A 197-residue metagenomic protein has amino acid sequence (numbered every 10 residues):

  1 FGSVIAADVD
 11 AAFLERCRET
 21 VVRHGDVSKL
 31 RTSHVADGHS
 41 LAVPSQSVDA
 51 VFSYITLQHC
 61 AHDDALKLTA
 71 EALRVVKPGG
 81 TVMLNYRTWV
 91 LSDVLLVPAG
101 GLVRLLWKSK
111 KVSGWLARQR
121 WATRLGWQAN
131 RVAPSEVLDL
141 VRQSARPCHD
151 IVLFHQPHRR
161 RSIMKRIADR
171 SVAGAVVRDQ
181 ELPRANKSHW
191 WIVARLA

Functional and structural regions predicted by a protein language model:
F1-S40: Class I SAM-dependent methyltransferase SAM/SAH-binding core
H39-V51: A short acidic, Gly/Pro-enriched loop at the edge of an enzyme's catalytic core that lines a small-molecule cofactor
D49-D63: A short SAM/SAH-binding and catalytic strip from SAM-dependent methyltransferases
C60, L84, W121-E136: Acceptor-substrate binding/catalytic loop of class I
L66-P78: A short glycine-rich, Lys/Arg-flanked "PGG" loop and its adjoining helix->strand segment in the class I
M83-K108: Conserved class I S-adenosyl-L-methionine
Q128-A145, I151: Short alpha-helix
S144-R146, M164-A197: Core SAM-dependent methyltransferase catalytic element
